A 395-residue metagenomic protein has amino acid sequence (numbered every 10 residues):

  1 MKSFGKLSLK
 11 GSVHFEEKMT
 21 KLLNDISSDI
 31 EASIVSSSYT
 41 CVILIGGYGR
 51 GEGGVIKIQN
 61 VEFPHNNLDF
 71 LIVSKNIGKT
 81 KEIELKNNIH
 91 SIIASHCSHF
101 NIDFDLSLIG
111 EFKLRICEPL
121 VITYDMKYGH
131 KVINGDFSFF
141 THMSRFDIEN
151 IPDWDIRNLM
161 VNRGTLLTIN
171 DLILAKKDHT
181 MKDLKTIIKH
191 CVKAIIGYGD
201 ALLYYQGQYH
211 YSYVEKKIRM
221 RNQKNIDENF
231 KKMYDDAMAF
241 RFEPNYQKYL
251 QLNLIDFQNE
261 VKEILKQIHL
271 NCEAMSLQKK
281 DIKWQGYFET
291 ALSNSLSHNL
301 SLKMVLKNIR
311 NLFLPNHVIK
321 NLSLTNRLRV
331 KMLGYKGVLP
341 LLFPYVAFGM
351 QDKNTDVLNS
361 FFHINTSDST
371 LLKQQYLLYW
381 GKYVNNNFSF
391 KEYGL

Functional and structural regions predicted by a protein language model:
M1-R50: Helical scaffold of the NTase/Pol beta-like nucleotidyltransferase catalytic core
S3-F4, H179, M238-L395: Terminal (often C-terminal) interaction modules
K6-K18, N87-Q206, Y213-E228, F242-L312: Conserved NTP/Mg2+-binding pocket subregion across the NTase superfamily
I30-L68, V73-K79: Active-site nucleotide-donor binding segment shared across nucleotidyl transfer reactions
S36-S37, Y204-Q208: Secondary-structure boundary elements
G78-K86: Short, conserved charged micro-motifs
